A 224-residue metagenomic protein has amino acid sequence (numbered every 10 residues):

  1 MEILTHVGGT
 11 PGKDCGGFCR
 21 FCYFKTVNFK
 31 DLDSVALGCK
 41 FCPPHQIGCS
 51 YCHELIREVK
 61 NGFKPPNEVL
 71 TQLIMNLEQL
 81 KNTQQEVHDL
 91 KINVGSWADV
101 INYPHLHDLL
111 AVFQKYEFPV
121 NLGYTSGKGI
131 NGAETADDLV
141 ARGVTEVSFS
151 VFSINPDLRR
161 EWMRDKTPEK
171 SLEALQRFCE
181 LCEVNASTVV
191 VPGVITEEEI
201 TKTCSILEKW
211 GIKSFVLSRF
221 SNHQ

Functional and structural regions predicted by a protein language model:
E2-K13: Immediate flanking context of iron-sulfur cluster ligation sites
L4, T26-Y103, F113-G132, L139-S171 (+2 more regions): Core AdoMet radical
G12, G16-C19, Q46: Residues immediately within or flanking Cys/His clusters that coordinate Zn2+ in small zinc-binding modules
G17-R20, F24, E54: Short Cys/His-rich local motifs and their 1-3 flanking residues in nucleic-acid-associated proteins and small
Y23, G143, G211: Conserved functional loop/turn residues at catalytic and ligand-binding sites
Y103-D108, I130-V140, T196-T203: Distinct, well-ordered alpha-helical segments
H107-A111, L175-Q176: Histidine-anchored nucleotide/phosphate-binding helix
E146, E169-H223: Conserved C-terminal portion of the radical SAM core fold that forms the substrate/S-adenosylmethionine-binding
